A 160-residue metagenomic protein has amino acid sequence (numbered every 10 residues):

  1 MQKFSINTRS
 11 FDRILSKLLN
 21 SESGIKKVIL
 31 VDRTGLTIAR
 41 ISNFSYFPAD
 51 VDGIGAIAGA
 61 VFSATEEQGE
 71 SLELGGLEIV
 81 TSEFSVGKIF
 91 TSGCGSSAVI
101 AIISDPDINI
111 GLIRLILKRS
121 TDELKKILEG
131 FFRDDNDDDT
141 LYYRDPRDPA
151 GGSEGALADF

Functional and structural regions predicted by a protein language model:
M1-I25, T34, I38-F160: Acidic, low-complexity cytosolic segments
